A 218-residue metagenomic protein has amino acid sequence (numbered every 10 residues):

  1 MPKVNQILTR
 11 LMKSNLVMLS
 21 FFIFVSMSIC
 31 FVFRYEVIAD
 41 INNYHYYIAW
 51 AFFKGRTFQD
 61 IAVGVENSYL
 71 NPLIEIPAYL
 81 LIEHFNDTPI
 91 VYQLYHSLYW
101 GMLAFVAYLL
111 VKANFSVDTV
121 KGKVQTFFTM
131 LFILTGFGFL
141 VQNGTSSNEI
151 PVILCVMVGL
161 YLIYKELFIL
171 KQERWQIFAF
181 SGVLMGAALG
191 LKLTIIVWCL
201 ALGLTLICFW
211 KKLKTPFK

Functional and structural regions predicted by a protein language model:
M1-I29, F105-V106, K112, K123-F127 (+1 more regions): Start-transfer (signal-anchor) and selected internal transmembrane alpha helices of multi-pass inner/ER membrane
P2-Q6, W198-K218: Perimembrane helix-loop-helix junctions
R34-I48, T57-D60, G64-A78, D87-I90: Extracytoplasmic catalytic/substrate-binding loops of multi-pass membrane glycan-assembly enzymes
L80, V91-T119, V158: Transmembrane-helix motifs of polytopic, lipid-linked glycan transferases
T126-T135, Y161, M185, L189 (+1 more regions): Short helix- or helix-capping micro-motifs that position conserved polar/aromatic residues at function-defining sites
G138-P151: Short acidic/glycine- and proline-prone juxtamembrane loop motifs at membrane-interface regions of multi-pass membrane
L162-G186, T215-F217: Short hydrophobic alpha-helices at membrane interfaces in multi-pass membrane enzymes
Q176-L193, C199-G203: Membrane-interface alpha helices of multi-pass inner-membrane proteins
